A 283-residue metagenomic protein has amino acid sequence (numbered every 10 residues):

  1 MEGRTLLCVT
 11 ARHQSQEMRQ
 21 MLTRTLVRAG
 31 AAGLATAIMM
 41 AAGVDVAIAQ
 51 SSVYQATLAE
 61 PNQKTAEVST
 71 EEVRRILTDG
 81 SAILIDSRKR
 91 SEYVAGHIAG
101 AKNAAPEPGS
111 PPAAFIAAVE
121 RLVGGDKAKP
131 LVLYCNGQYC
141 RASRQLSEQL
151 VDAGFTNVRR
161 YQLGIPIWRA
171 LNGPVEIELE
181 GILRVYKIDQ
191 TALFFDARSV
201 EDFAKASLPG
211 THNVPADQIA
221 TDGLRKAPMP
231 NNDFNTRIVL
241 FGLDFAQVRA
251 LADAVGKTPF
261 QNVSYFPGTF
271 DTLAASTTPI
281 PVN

Functional and structural regions predicted by a protein language model:
L6-Q20: Short, Lys/Arg-enriched N-terminal segments with co-localized hydrophobic residues within the first ~10-30 amino acids
V9, L22-A29, I38-V68, V94-L133 (+2 more regions): Rhodanese-like catalytic fold shared by cysteine-dependent sulfurtransferases and DSP/PTP-type phosphatases
L34-A35: C-terminal output/effector regions of signal-responsive regulators
T65-S91: Mature N-terminal segment immediately following signal peptide/propeptide cleavage in secreted/periplasmic
